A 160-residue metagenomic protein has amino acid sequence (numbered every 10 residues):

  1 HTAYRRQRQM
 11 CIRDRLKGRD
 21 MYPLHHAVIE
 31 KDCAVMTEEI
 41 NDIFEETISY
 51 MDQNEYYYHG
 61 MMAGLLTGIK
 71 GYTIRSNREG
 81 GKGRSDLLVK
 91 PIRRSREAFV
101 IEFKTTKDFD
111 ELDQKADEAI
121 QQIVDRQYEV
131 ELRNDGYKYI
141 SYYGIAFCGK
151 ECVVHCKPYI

Functional and structural regions predicted by a protein language model:
H1-I12: Single conserved hydrophobic/aromatic residue that forms the stacking wall/gate of nucleotide- or nucleobase-binding
R15-D20: Long, K/E/R/D-enriched contiguous segments that form extended
P23-I29: GHKL-family ATPase ATP-binding module
I29, C33-I160: Structural signature of nuclease core domains in nucleic-acid processing machines
